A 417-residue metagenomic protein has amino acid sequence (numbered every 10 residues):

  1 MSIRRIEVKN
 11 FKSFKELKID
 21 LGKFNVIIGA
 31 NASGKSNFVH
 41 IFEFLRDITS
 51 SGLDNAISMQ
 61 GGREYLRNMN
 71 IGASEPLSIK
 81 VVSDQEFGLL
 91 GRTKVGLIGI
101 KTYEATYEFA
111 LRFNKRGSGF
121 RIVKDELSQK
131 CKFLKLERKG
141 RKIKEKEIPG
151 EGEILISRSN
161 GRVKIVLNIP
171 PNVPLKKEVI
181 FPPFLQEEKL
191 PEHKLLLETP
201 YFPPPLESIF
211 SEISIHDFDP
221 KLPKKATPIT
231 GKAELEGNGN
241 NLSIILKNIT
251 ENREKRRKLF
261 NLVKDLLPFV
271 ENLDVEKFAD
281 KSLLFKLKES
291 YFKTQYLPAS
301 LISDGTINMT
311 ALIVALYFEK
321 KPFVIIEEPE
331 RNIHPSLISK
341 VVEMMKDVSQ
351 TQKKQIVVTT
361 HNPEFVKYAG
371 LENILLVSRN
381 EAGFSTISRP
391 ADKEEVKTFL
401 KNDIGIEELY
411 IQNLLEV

Functional and structural regions predicted by a protein language model:
M1-K15: N-terminal pre-Walker A segment at the start of P-loop NTPase domains
K12, N25, E43, E330-R331 (+1 more regions): Catalytic acidic motif of RecA-like/P-loop NTPases
E16-G22, A315-F318: Phosphate-binding P-loop
K23-Q60, D304, M309-A315: Phosphate-binding glycine-rich loops of NTP-binding sites
H40-R121, L134, R141: Conserved P-loop NTP-binding catalytic core
L97-N261: Electropositive, glycine-dotted interaction segments that contact anionic polymers or phosphate-rich ligands
G237, N241, N261-F318, F323-S336: Conserved ABC ATPase signature
K340-V417: C-terminal lobe/lid and adjacent interdomain/linker elements of RecA-like ASCE P-loop ATPase modules
